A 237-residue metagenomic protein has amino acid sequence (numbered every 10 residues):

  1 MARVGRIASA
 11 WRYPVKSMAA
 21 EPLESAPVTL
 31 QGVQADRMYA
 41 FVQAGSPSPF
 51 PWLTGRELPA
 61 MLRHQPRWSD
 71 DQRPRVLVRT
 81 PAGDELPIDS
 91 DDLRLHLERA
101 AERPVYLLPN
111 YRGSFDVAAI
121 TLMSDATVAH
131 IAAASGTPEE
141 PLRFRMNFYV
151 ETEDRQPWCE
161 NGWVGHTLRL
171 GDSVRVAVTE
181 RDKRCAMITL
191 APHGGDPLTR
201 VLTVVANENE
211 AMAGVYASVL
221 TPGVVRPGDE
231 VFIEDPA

Functional and structural regions predicted by a protein language model:
M1-A237: Metal-cofactor-dependent catalytic cores
